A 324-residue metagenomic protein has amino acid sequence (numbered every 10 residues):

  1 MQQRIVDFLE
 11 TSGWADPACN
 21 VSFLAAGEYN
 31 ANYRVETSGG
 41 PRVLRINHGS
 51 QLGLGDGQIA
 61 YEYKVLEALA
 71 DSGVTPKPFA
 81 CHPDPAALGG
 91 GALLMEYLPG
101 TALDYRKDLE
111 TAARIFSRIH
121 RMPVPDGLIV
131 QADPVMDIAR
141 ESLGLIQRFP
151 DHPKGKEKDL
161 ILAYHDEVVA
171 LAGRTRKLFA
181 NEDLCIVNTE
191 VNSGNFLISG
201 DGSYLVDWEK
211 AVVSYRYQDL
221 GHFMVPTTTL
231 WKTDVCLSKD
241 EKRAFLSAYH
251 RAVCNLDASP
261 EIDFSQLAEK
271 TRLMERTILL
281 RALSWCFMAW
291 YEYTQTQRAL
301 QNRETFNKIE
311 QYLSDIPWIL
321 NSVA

Functional and structural regions predicted by a protein language model:
M1-C19: Juxta-kinase regulatory segment immediately upstream of eukaryotic protein kinase catalytic domains
S12-A18, D71-V74, F179: Short secondary-structure junctions
S22-R140: ATP-binding pocket architecture of kinase catalytic cores
A25-T37, V43-L44, A172-Q218: Active-site acidic catalytic loop and adjacent metal/ATP-binding pocket of ATP-dependent phosphoryl transfer enzymes
C81-P85, Y97-A163, K177-C185, K210-V213 (+1 more regions): A cross-family kinase active-site recognition segment
D133, A258-R276: All-alpha amphipathic helical-bundle segments outside canonical DNA-binding/catalytic cores that form hydrophobic
D219-A258, R276-Q295: Active-site activation/catalytic loop segments of kinase-like enzymes and analogous catalytic loops in related
D257, L280-A324: ATP/Mg2+ or Mg2+-diphosphate-binding catalytic cores that bind nucleotide phosphates or diphosphates via glycine-rich
